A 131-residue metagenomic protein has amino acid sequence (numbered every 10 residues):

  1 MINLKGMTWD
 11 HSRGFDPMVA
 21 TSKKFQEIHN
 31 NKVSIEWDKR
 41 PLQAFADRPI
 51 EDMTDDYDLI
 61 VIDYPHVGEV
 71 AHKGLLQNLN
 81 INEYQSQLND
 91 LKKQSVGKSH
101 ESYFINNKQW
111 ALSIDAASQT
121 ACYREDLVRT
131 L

Functional and structural regions predicted by a protein language model:
M1-G68: Conserved N-terminal structural module of periplasmic/extracytoplasmic solute-binding proteins
I35-W37, M53, L88-L91, T130: Extracytosolic ligand-binding ectodomains
P65-T120: Hinge/lid segment of periplasmic solute-binding proteins
V70, T130-L131: Residues that scaffold the ATP/ADP-binding catalytic core of kinase and kinase-like folds
Q119-Y123, V128: Short glycine- and hydrophobic/aromatic-rich loop-to-beta-strand nucleating segment in the catalytic cores
